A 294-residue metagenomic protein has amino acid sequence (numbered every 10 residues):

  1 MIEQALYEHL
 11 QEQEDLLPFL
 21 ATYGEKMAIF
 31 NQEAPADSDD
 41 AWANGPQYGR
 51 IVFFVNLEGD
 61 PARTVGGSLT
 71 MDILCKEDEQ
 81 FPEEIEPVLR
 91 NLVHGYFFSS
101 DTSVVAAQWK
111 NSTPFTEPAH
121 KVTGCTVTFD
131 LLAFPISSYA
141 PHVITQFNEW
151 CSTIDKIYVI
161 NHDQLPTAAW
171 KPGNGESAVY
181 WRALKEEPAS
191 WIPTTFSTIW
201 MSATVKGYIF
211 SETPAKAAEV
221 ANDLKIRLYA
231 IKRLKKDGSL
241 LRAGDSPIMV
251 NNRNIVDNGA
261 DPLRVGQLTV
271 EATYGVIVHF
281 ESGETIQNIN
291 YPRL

Functional and structural regions predicted by a protein language model:
M1-A62, E83, Y96-A107, F134-E187 (+1 more regions): Small/polar-rich, solvent-exposed N-terminal microdomains that initiate assembly or binding
M1-H9, E58-T64, V105-I157, P188-S202 (+1 more regions): Short, charged interaction patches at domain edges and termini
L6, L10, I51-F53, L69-I73 (+5 more regions): Hydrophobic beta-strand residues in large extracellular and virion-surface proteins
D15, D37-D40, D60, D72 (+10 more regions): Acidic-enriched, low-complexity/disordered segments with a strong bias for Aspartate over Glutamate
Y23, N44, Y48, P172-N174 (+5 more regions): Feature targets compositionally biased, intrinsically disordered low-complexity regions with long contiguous runs
F54-N56, T70-L74, T128-L132, R182-L184 (+2 more regions): Residue-level recognition of well-ordered beta-strand positions that form the cores of beta-sheet-rich folds across
T64-S68, L74-S99, A106-Q108, T195-T204 (+2 more regions): Extracellular/virion structural assembly segments
E186-S190, P214-K216: Short acidic, S/G/P-rich loop/turn micro-motifs used as interaction or catalytic elements
